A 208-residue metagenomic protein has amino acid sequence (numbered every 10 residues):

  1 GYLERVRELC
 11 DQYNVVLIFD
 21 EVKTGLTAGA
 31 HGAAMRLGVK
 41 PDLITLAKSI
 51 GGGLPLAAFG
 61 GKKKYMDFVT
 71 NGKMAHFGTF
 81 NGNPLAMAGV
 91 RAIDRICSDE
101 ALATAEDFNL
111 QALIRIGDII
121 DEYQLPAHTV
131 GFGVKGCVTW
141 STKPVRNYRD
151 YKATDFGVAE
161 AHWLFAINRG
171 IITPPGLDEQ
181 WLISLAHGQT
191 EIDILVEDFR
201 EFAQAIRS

Functional and structural regions predicted by a protein language model:
G1-S208: Conserved N-terminal phosphate-binding loop of PLP-dependent enzymes in the Aspartate aminotransferase
